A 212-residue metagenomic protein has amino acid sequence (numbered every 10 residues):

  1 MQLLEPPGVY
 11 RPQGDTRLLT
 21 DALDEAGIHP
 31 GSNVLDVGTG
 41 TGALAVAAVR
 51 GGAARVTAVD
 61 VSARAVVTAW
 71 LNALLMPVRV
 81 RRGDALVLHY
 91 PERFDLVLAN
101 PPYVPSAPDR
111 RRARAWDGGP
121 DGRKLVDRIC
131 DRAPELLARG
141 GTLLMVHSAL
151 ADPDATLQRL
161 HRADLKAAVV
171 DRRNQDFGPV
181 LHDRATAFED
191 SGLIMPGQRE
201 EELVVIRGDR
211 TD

Functional and structural regions predicted by a protein language model:
M1-G51, A65, D183-D212: SAM-dependent Rossmann-like transferase core, predominantly class I methyltransferases with a strong bias toward
A54-T57: Short beta-strand element of Class I
S62: Conserved SAM/SAH-binding beta-strand->alpha-helix loop
A65, P101-R128: Mobile active-site "lid"/loop adjacent to the S-adenosyl-L-methionine
A69: Conserved SAM-binding loop
L75-A85: Conserved SAM-binding strand-loop segment of SAM-dependent methyltransferases
V87-V97: A short acidic, Gly/Pro-enriched loop at the edge of an enzyme's catalytic core that lines a small-molecule cofactor
L125-L181: Conserved Class I SAM-dependent methyltransferase catalytic core
